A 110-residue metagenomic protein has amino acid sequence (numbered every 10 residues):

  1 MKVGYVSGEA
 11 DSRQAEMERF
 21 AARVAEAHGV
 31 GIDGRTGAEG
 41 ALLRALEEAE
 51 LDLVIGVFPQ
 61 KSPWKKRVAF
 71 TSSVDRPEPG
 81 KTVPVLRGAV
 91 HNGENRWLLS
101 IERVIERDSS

Functional and structural regions predicted by a protein language model:
M1-V57: Extracytoplasmic small-molecule ligand-binding "clamshell" domains of the periplasmic binding protein/Venus flytrap
E18-A27, E78-S110: Extended ligand-binding regions for polar small-molecule ligands
T36-N95: Acidic, polar ligand-binding/catalytic clefts
